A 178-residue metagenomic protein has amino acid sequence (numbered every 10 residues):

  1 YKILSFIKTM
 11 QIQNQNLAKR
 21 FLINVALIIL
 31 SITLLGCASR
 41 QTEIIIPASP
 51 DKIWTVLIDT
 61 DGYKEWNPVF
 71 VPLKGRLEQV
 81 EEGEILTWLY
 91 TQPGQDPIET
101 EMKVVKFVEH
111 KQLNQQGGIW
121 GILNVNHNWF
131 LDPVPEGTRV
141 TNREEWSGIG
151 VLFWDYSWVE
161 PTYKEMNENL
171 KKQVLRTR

Functional and structural regions predicted by a protein language model:
Y1-K19: N-terminal secretory signal peptides that target proteins for export/translocation
N24-T33: Bacterial N-terminal signal peptides
G36-L77, N169: Hydrophobic ligand-binding cavity/cleft-lining segments
P50, W54-T60, G83, E101 (+3 more regions): Extracytoplasmic/secreted envelope proteins and their assembly/folding machinery, especially bacterial periplasmic
K52-L57, Y63, L86-W88, V104 (+3 more regions): Hydrophobic pocket/interface hotspot
D61-P97, H110: Short beta-edge strand/loop motif at the mouth of beta-sheet-based domains
T91-R139, E145-S147: Hydrophobic-ligand binding "helix-grip"
R139-R178: A conserved amphipathic terminal alpha-helix motif
